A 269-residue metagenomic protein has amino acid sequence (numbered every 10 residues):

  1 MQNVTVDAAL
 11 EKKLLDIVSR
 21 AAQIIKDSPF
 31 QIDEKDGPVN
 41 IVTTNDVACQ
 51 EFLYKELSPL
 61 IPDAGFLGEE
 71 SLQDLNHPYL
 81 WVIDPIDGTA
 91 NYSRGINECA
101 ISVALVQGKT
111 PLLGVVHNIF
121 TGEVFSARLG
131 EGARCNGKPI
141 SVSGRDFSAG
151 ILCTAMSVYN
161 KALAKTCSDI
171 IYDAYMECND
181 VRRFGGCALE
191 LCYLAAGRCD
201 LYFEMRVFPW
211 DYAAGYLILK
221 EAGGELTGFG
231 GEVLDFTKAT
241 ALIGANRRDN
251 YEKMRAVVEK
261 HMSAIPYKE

Functional and structural regions predicted by a protein language model:
M1-D16, I170-Y175, L191-E269: Oxyanion/phosphate-interacting regions
M1-I86, S263, Y267-E269: N-terminal subdomain of lithium-sensitive/metallo-dependent phosphomonoesterases centered on the IMPase/IPPase/PAP
I25, L57, G88-T89, L152 (+2 more regions): Buried hydrophobic positions in well-ordered alpha/beta secondary-structure cores of metabolic enzymes
G37, P59, L67, L75-K138 (+1 more regions): Active-site-adjacent structural elements in enzyme catalytic cores
V47, E70, P85-G88, I119 (+4 more regions): Generic detector of well-ordered alpha-helical packing
D63-G65, D180, D200, E225: Residue-level detector of anion-binding/catalytic polar loops
G68, N136, F184, F203-M205 (+1 more regions): Thr-Gly-centered strand-to-loop micro-motif
A104-L191, E232, A239-E269: Acidic beta-strand-loop-alpha-helix segment within the catalytic core of divalent metal-dependent phosphate-processing
